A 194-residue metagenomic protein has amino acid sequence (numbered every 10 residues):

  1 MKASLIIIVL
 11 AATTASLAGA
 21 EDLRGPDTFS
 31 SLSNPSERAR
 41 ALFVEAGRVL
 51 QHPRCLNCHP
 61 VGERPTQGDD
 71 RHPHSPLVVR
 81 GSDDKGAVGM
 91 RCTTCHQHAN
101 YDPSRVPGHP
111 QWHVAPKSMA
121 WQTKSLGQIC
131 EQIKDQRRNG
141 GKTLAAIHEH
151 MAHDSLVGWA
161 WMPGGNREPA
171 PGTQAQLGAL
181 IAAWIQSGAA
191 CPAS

Functional and structural regions predicted by a protein language model:
M1-A41, P53-N57, V61-T66, W184-S194: Post-cleavage N-terminal segment of exported redox proteins
D22, D27, D69-D70, D83-D84 (+3 more regions): Acidic-enriched, low-complexity/disordered segments with a strong bias for Aspartate over Glutamate
T28-V49, P65, D69-K85: Electrostatic cytochrome c docking/interface patches
E37, V44, P53, N100 (+1 more regions): C-type cytochrome heme-c attachment and multiheme electron-transfer modules
P53-G62, G89-A99: The canonical Cys-X-X-Cys-His
H59-V61, Q67-R71, P103-G108: Short, solvent-exposed loop/turn and secondary-structure capping segments
V79, V88-G89, K124-L126: Short C-terminal domain-edge/linker segments immediately following a structured domain
